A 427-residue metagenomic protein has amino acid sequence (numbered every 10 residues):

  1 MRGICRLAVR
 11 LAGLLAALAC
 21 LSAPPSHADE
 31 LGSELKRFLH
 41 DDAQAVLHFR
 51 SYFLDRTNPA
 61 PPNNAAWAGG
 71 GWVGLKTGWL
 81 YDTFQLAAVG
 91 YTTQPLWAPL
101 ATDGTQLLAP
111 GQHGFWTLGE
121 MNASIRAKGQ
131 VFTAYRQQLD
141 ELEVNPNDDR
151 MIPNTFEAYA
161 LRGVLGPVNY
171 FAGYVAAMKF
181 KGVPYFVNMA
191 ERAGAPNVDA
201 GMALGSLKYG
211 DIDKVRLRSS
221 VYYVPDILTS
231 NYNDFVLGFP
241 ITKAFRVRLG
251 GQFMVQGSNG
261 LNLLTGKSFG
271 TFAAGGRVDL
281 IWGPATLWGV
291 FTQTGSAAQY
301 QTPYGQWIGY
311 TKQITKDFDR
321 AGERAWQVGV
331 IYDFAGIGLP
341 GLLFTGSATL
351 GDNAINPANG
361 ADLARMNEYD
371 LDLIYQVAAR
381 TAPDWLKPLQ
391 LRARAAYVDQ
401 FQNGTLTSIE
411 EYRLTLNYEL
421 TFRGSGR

Functional and structural regions predicted by a protein language model:
S26-L139, G163, K243, L373-I374 (+1 more regions): Beta-barrel outer-membrane channel/assembly domains of diderm bacteria
D41, A65-G71, F115-G119, P153-E157 (+7 more regions): Residues that define the transmembrane beta-barrel architecture of outer-membrane proteins
F49-F53, F132-P146, Y170-A172, A176 (+6 more regions): Transmembrane beta-strand segments that form the barrel wall of outer-membrane beta-barrel proteins
P59, N63-A65, P146-P153, A177-F180 (+6 more regions): Solvent-exposed loop/turn segments connecting transmembrane beta-strands in outer-membrane beta-barrel proteins
D82-L86, G129-T133, P167-A172, K179 (+7 more regions): Repeated loop/turn-to-beta-strand initiation elements of outer-membrane beta-barrel proteins
T93-L96, F171-M202, A244-A321, A395-Y412: Outer-membrane beta-barrel translocator/channel fold
P99-G114, E120, Q130-I212, R218-P225 (+1 more regions): Surface-exposed coil loops of outer-membrane beta-barrel proteins
S296-A364, E368-L371, Q376-A378: C-terminal structural cap/anchor segments
